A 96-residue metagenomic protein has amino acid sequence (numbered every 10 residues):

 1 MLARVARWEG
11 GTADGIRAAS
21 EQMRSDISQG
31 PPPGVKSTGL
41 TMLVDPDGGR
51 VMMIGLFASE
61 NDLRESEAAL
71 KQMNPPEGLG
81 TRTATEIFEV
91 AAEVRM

Functional and structural regions predicted by a protein language model:
M1-M52, A58-Q72, G78-M96: Short S/T/G/P-rich N-terminal loop/turn motif that feeds into the first structured element of a domain
